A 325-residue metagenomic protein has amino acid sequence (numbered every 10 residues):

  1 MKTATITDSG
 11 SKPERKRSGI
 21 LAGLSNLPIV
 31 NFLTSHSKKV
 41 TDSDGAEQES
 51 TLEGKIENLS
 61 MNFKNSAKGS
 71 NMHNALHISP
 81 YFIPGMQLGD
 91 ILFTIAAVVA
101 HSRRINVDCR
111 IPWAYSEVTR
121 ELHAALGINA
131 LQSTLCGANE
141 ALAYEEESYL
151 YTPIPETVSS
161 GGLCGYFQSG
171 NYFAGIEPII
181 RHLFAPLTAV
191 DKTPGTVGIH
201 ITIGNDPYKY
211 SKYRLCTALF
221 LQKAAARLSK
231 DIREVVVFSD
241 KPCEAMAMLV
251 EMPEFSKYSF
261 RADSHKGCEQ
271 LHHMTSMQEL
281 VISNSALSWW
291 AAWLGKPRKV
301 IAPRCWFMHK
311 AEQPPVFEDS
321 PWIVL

Functional and structural regions predicted by a protein language model:
M1-N74, N129: Membrane-proximal basic amphipathic "stem/tether" segments
G45, G54-K55, L59-I78, A114-I232: Secretory-pathway luminal glycosyltransferase catalytic domains
H77-S79, D108-A114, G198-H200, V236-F238 (+2 more regions): A structural signal for short, well-ordered beta-strand segments and their strand-loop junctions that often border
I83-F93, K209-Y210: A short, glycine/small-residue-rich beta-strand->loop->alpha-helix junction that serves as a flexible
L88, L228-P303, M308-H309: Donor-binding and catalytic core of enzymes assembling or modifying cell-surface/extracellular glycoconjugates
F93-S102: Histidine-anchored nucleotide/phosphate-binding helix
T119-L131, E244-F255, E312-F317: Short, aromatic/basic amphipathic alpha-helical patches
H309-L325: Leloir-type glycosyltransferase catalytic cores
